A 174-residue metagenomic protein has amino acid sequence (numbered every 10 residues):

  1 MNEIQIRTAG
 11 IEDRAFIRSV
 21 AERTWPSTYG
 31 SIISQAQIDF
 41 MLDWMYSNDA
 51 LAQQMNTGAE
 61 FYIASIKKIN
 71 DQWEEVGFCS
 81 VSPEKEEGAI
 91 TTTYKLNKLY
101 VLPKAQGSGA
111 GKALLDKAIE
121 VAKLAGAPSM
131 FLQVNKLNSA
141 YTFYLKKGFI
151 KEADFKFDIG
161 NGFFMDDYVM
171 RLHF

Functional and structural regions predicted by a protein language model:
N2-Q5: Extreme N-terminal starter segment of soluble prokaryotic enzymes
T8-R14, R18-K104, L115-K117, V121 (+3 more regions): Acetyl-CoA-dependent GNAT
T92-Y94, P128-Y141, L145-K147, D154-F174: C-terminal "cap" of GNAT-fold acetyltransferases
L102-K104, S108, K136: Active-site acidic-Proline motif in GNAT/NAT acetyltransferases
S108, A125-P128: Short coil/turn segments at alpha/beta junctions that flank glycine-rich nucleotide-binding fingerprints
G109, A113: Short alpha-helical segment within the catalytic ATP-binding CA
